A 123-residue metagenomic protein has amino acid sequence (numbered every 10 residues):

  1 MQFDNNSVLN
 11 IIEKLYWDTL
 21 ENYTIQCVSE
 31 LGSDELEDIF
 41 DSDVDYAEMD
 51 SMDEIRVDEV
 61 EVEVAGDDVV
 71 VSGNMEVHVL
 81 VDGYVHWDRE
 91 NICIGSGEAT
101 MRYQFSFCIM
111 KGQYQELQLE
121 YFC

Functional and structural regions predicted by a protein language model:
M1-C123: Cystatin/cathelin-like cysteine-protease inhibitor module
